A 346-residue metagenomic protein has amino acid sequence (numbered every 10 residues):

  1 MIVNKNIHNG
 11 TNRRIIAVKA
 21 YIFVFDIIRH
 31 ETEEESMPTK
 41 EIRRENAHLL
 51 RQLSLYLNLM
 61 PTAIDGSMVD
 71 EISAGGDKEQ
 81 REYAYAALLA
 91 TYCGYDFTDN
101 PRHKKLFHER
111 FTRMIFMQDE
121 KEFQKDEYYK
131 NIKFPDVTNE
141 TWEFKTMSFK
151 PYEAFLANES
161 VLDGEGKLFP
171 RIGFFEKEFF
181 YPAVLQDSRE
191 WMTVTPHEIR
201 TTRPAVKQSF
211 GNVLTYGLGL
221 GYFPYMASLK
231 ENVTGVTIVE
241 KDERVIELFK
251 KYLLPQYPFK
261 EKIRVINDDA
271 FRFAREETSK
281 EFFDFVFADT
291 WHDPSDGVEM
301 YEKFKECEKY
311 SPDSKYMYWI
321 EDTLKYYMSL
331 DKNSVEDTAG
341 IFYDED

Functional and structural regions predicted by a protein language model:
M1-E33: N-terminal amphipathic/basic-hydrophobic helices that include classical n-h-c signal peptides and signal-anchor
V24-G173: N-terminal auxiliary segments of SAM/dcSAM-dependent transferases
F169-Q208, T215: A glycine-rich, hydrophobic loop/mini-helix early in the fold
T195-V206, N212-L254: SAM cofactor-binding core of SAM-dependent methyltransferases, primarily the Rossmann-like beta-alpha-beta module
M226-A227, E276-T278, E302-E306: A short acidic, amphipathic alpha-helical/loop segment
L248-E281: S-adenosyl-L-methionine
E281-A288: Short SAM/SAH-binding signature in class I
H292-D346: C-terminal substrate-binding/active-site "lid" region of AdoMet-derived donor-dependent transferases
